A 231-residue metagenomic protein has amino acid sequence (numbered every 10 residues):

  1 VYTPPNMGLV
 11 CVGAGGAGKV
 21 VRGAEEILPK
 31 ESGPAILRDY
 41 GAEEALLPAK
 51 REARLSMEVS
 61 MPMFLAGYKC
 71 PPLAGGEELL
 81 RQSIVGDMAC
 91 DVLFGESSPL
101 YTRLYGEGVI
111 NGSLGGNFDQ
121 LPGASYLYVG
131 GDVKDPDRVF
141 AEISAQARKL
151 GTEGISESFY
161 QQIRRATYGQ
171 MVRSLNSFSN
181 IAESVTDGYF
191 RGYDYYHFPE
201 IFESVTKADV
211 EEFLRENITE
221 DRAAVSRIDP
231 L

Functional and structural regions predicted by a protein language model:
V1-L37, C70, S97, T102-L231: Charge-rich, well-structured scaffold segments of protease-associated domains
P34-P99: His/Glu-based metal-binding/catalytic segments typifying zinc-dependent metallopeptidases
